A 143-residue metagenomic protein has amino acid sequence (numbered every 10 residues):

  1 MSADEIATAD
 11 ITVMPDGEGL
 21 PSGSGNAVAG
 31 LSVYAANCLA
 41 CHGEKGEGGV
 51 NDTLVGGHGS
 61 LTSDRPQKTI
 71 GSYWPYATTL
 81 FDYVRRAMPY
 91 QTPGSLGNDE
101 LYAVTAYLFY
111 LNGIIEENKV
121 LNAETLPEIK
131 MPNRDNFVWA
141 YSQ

Functional and structural regions predicted by a protein language model:
M1-V33, P89-T92: Electrostatic cytochrome c docking/interface patches
E5, N26, Y76, L80 (+1 more regions): Stable alpha-helical elements in mature extracytoplasmic
E18-G23, A29, S60-L61, P66 (+3 more regions): Long, charged/polar, soluble alpha-helical segments
V28-A35, E47-G48, W74-A77, S95-N98 (+1 more regions): Sequence context surrounding c-type heme c attachment/ligation sites in exported
G30, Y34-E44, L54, V104-L108: The canonical Cys-X-X-Cys-His
G43-G56, N122-K130: Active-site cradle of extracellular carbohydrate-active enzymes
G46-R85: Gly/Gly-Pro-rich "capping" loops immediately C-terminal to redox-active cysteine motifs in periplasmic/lumenal
Q91-Q143: Flexible coil segments in periplasmic/lumen-exposed cytochrome c-class electron-transfer proteins
